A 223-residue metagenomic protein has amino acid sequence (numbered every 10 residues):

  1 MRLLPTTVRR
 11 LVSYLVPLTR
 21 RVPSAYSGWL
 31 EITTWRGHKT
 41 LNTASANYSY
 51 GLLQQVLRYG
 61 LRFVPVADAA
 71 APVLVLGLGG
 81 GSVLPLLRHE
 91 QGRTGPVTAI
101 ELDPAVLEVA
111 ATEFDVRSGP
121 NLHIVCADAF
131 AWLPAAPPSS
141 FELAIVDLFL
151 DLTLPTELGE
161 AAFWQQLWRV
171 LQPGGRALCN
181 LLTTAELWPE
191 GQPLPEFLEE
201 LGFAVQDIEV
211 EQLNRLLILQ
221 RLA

Functional and structural regions predicted by a protein language model:
M1-T40: N-terminal auxiliary segments of SAM/dcSAM-dependent transferases
P23, G28, N42, I145-L150 (+2 more regions): Soluble, non-transmembrane catalytic domains of enzymes that act on hydrophobic metabolites at membranes
W35-A44, A144, R176: Short, basic/glycine-rich phosphate-binding loops at helix/coil junctions that contact nucleotide phosphates
A44-A46, T112: Surface loops and adjacent helix of pleckstrin homology
A46-Y48, F149-L152, T184: A short, flexible beta-alpha/helix-coil linker loop
Y50-G51, W188: Loop/helix-junction capping segments adjacent to catalytic residues or to phosphate/diphosphate-binding pockets
Q54-V170, Q192, Q212-L217: The AdoMet/dcAdoMet-binding core of the Class I SAM-like
P155-L222: C-terminal substrate-binding/active-site "lid" region of AdoMet-derived donor-dependent transferases
